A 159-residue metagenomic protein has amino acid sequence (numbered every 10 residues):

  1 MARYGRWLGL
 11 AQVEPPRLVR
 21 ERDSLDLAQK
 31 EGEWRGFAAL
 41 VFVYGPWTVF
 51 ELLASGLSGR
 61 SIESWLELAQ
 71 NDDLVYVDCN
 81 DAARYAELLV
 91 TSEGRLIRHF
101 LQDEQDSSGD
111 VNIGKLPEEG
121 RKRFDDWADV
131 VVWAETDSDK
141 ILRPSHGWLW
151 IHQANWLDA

Functional and structural regions predicted by a protein language model:
M1-Q12: Short Lys/Arg-enriched alpha/beta "domain-start" segment
G9, R17, S24-D26, A39 (+3 more regions): Acidic/proline-rich low-complexity IDRs
Q12-Q102: Short, intrinsically disordered low-complexity segments
V90-E93, I97-A159: Long, compositionally biased intrinsically disordered terminal regions
